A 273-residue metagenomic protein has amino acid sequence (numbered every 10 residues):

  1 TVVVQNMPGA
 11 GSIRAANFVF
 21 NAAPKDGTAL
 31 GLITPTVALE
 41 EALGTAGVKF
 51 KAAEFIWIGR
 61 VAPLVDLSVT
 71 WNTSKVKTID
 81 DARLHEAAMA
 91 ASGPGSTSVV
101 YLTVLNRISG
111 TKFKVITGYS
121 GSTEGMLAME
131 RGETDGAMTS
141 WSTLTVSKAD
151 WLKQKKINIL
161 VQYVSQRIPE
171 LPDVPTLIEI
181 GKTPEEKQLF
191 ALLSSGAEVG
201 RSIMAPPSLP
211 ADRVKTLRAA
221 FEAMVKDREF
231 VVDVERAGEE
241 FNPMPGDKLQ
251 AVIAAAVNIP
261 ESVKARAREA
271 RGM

Functional and structural regions predicted by a protein language model:
T1-F55, E86, P94, S98 (+7 more regions): N-terminal (or domain-start) structured segment
P35, D66, W71-V76, A91-T97 (+4 more regions): Short coil/turn segments
A38-G47, R60-K75, T103-I108, G196-M204: Periplasmic solute-binding protein
L39-V61, S68, P169-Q188: Hinge/lid segment of periplasmic solute-binding proteins
V48, A52-G93: A conserved helix-loop-strand patch within extracytoplasmic ligand-binding domains of the periplasmic binding
P63, S147-V225: C-terminal lobe and pocket-closing loops of periplasmic/extracytoplasmic Venus-flytrap solute-binding proteins
K77-I79, G121, D173: Alpha-helix N-cap recognition
D81-S96, D135, N158, L177: Short loop->beta-strand "edge-of-pocket" segments that line small-molecule binding or catalytic clefts across diverse
